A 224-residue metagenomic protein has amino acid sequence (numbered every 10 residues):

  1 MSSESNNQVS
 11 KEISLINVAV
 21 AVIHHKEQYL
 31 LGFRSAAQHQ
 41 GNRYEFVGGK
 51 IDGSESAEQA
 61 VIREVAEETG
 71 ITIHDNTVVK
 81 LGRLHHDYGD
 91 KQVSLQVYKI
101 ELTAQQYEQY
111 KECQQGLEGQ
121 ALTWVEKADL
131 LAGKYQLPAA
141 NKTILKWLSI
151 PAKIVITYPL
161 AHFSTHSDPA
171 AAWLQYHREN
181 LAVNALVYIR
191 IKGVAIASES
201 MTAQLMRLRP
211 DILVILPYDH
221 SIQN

Functional and structural regions predicted by a protein language model:
N6-L30, K50, R83, Y98-E101: Conserved N-terminal beta-strand and adjoining loop/helix that marks the start of the Nudix/MutT-like hydrolase domain
H25-E68, L213-I215: Conserved Nudix-box catalytic region and its N-terminal flanking loop in Nudix hydrolases and closely related
H39, R43, Q115-A185: Nudix hydrolase/Nudix homology domain
K50-D75, L84-L148: Unchanged
A152-T157, V187-I189, I212-P217: Hydrophobic faces of well-ordered beta-strands that scaffold small-molecule active sites in alpha/beta enzyme cores
Y176-A182, T202-R209: Acidic (Asp/Glu)-rich catalytic clusters
K192-L208, D219-Q223: Active-site-adjacent beta->alpha loops and helix N-cap segments on the catalytic face of soluble alpha/beta enzymes
